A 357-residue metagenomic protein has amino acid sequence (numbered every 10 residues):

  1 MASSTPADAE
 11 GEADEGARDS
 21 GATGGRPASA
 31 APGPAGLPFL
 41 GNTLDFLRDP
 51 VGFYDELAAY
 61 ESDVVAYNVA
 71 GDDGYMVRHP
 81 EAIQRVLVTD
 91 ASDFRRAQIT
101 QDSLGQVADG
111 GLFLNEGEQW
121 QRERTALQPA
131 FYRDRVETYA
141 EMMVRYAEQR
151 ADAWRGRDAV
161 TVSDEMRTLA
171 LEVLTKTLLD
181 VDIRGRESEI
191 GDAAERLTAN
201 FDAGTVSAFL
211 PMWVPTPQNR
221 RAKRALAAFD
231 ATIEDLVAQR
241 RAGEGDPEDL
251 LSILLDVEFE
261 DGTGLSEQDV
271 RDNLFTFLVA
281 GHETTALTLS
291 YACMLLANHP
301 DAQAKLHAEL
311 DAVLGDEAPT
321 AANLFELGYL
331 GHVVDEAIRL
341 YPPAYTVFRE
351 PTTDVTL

Functional and structural regions predicted by a protein language model:
M1-R122, E137-R150, L169, V181-G185 (+3 more regions): N-terminal membrane-proximal hinge/A-helix region immediately C-terminal to the signal-anchor transmembrane segment
A7, G25-A28, R96-Q101, Q119-W120 (+2 more regions): Cytochrome P450 heme-thiolate monooxygenase catalytic core
A31-G36, G41, A140, V144 (+2 more regions): Cytochrome P450 I-helix active-site segment
L47, D90, T177-D182, T198-F201 (+8 more regions): A generic secondary-structure signal for well-formed alpha-helical elements
E56-V64, E260-D261, T320-E336, V347-L357: Cytochrome P450 C-terminal beta-domain/meander region
L127: Acidic-aromatic/histidine active-site loop/patch
T284-A297: Short, small-residue alpha-helix embedded
